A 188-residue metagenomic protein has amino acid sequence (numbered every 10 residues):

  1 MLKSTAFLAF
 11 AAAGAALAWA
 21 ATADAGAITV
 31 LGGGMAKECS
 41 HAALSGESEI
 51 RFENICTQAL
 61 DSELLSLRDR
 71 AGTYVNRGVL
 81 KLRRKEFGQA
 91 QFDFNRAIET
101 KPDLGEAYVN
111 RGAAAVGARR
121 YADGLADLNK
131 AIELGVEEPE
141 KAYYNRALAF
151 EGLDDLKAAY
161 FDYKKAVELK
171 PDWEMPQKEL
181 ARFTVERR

Functional and structural regions predicted by a protein language model:
S62, S66, T100, L134-G135 (+1 more regions): Structural marker of alpha-solenoid helical repeat scaffolds
L67, A71, G105-E106, P139-K141 (+1 more regions): Helix-start (N-cap) detector for alpha-helical repeat units in TPR-like alpha-solenoids, especially tetratricopeptide
R83, G117-A118, G152, E179-R188: Register position in tetratricopeptide repeats
